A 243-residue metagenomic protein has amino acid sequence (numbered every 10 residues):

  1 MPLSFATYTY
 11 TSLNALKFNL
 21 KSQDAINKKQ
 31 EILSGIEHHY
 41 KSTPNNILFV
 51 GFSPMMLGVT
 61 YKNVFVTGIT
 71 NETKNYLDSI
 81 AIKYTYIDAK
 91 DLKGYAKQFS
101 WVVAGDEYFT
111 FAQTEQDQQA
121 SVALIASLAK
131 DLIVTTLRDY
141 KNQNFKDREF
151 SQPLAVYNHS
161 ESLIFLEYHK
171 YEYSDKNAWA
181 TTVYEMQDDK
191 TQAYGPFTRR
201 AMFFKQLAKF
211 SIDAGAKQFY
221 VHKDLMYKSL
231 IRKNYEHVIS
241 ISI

Functional and structural regions predicted by a protein language model:
M1-P44: Conserved class I S-adenosyl-L-methionine
P44, Q98-S100, K130: Local beta-strand N-terminus motif with an aromatic residue
L48-Y95: Class I SAM-dependent methyltransferase SAM/SAH-binding core
F99, N177-A178, R232-H237: A short, glycine/Asx- and small/polar-enriched loop/turn that sits immediately N-terminal to a beta-strand
S100-Q118: A short SAM/SAH-binding and catalytic strip from SAM-dependent methyltransferases
Q116-I133: A short glycine-rich, Lys/Arg-flanked "PGG" loop and its adjoining helix->strand segment in the class I
T136-Q206: SAM-dependent methyltransferase
T198-I243: C-terminal lobe and adjacent flexible extensions of AdoMet/dcAdoMet transferase-like proteins
